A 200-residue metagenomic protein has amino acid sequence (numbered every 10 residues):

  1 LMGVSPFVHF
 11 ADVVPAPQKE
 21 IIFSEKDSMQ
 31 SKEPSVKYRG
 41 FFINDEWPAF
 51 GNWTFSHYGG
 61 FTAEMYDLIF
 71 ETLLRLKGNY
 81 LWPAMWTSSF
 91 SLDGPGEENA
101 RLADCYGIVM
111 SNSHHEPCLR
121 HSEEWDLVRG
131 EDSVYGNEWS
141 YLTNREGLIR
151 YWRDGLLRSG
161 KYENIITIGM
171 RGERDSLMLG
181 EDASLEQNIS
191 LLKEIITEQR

Functional and structural regions predicted by a protein language model:
L1-L142: Feature activates predominantly on carbohydrate-active enzymes
V14-E25, Q30, G94-E97, D104-C105 (+1 more regions): Gly/Pro-rich turn-and-neighbor structural signature
